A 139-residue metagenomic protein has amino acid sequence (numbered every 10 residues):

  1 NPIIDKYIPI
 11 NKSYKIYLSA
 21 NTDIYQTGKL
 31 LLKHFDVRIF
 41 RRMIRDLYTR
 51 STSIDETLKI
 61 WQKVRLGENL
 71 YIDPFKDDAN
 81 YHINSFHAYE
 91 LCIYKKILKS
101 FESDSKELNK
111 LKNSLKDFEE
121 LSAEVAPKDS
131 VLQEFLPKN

Functional and structural regions predicted by a protein language model:
P2-N139: Conserved NTP phosphate-binding and transfer environment spanning the P-loop NTPase/kinase superfamily
